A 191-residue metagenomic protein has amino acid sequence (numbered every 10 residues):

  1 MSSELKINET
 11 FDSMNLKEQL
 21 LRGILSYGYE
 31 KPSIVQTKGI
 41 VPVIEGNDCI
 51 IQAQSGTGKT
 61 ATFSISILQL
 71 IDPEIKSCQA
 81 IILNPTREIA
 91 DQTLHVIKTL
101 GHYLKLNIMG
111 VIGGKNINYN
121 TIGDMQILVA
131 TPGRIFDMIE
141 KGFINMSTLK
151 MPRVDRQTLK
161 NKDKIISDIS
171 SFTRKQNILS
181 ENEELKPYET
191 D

Functional and structural regions predicted by a protein language model:
M1-I7, T158-D191: Arginine-glycine-biased low-complexity disordered regions
S2-Q52: Conserved pre-motif I regulatory segment
R22, S26, K76-F143, T148-M151: Conserved nucleic-acid-binding Ia/Ib motif block in the N-terminal RecA-like helicase ATPase lobe
E30, I50, L68, D72 (+2 more regions): Nucleotide phosphate-binding site architecture
Q36, N47, K59, Q79 (+3 more regions): Short, cationic motifs built from Arg/Lys/His that form the positively charged side of catalytic pockets
T37-C49, T60-I75, V96-L100: Walker A/P-loop NTP-binding motif
A53-T57: The conserved Walker
